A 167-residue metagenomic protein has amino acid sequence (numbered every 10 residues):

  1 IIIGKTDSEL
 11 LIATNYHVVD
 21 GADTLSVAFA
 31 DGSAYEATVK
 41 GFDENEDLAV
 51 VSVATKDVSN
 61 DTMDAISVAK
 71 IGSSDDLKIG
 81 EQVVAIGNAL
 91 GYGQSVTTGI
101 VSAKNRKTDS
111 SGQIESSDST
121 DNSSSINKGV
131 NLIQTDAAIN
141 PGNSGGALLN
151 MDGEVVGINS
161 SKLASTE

Functional and structural regions predicted by a protein language model:
I1-E167: Serine-dependent protease modules
